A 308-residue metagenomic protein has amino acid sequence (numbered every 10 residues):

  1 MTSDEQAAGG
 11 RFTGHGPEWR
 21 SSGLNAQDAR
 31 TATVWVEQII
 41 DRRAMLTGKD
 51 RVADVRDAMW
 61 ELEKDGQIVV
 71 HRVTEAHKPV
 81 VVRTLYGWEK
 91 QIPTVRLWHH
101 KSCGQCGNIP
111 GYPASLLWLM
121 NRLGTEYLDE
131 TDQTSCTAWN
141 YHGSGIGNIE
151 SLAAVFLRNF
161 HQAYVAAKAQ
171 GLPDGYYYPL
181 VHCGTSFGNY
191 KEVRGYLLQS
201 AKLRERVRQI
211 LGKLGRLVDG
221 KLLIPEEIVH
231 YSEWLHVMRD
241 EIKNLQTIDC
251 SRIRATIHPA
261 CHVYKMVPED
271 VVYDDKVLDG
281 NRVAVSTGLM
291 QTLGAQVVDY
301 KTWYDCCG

Functional and structural regions predicted by a protein language model:
T2-G308: Iron-sulfur cluster-binding electron-transfer modules in prokaryotic oxidoreductases
